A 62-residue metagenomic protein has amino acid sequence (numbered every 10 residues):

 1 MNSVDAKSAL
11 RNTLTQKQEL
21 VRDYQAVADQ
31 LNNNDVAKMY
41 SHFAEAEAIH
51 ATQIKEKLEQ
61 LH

Functional and structural regions predicted by a protein language model:
M1-H62: Iron-associated oxidoreductase/ferritin-like identity signal
